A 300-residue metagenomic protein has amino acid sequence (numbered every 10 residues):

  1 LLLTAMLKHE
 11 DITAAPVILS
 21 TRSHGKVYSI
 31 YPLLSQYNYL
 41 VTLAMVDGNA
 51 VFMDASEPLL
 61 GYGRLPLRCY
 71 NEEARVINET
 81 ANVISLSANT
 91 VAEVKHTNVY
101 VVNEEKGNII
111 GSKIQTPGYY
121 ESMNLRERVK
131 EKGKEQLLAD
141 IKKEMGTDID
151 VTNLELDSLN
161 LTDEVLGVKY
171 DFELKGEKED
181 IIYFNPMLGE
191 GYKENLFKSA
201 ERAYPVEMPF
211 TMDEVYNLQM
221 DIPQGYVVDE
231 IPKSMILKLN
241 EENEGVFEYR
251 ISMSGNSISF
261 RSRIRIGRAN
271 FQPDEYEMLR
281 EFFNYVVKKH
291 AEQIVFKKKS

Functional and structural regions predicted by a protein language model:
L1-S300: A sensor for short, sequence-defined functional sites
